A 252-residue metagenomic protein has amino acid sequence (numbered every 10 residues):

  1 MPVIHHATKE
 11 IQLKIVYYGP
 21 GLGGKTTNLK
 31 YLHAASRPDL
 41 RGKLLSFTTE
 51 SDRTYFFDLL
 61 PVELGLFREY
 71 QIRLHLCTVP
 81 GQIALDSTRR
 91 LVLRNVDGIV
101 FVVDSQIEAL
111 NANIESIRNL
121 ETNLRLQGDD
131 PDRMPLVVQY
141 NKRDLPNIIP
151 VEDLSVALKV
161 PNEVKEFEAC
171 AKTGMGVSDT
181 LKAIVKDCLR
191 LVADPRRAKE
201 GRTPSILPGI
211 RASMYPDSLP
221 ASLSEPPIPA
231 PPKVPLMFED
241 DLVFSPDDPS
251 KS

Functional and structural regions predicted by a protein language model:
M1-T49: Conserved G1/Walker A P-loop phosphate-binding module
L22, G81-I83, Q106-E108, K142-P146 (+1 more regions): Conserved nucleotide-binding/hydrolysis micro-motifs of P-loop NTPases
K43-A84: Switch I (G2) and immediately adjacent beta-strands of P-loop GTPase domains
L85-E108, L124-R125: Inter-motif core of Ras-like GTPase G domains
G98-F101, R125-K142, V160-E168: Conserved beta-strand/loop subsegment of P-loop NTPase cores
E108-D129: Amphipathic helical hotspot of TIR/SEFIR-family domains
V137, D144-R197: Canonical P-loop GTPase G-domain recognition
R202-S252: Low-complexity, Pro/Ser/Thr/Gly/Ala-rich intrinsically disordered linkers and tails that serve as
